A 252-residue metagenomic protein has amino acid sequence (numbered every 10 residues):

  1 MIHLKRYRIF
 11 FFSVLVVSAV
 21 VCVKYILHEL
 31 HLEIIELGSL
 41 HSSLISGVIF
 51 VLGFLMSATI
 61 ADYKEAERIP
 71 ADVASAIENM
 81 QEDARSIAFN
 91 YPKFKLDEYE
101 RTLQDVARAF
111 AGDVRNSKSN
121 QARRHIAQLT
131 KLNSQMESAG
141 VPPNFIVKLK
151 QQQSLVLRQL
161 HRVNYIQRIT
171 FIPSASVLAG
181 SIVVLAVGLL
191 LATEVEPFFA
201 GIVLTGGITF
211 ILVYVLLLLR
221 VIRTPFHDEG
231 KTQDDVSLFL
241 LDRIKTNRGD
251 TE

Functional and structural regions predicted by a protein language model:
M1-L40, Y165-E252: Alpha-helical transmembrane anchor segments
H31-G53, Q121: Acidic, low-complexity proline/glycine-rich segments
L32, A58, K148-R158, T232-D235: Juxtamembrane loop-helix boundary motifs flanking transmembrane segments in multi-pass membrane proteins
S39-L40, K64-I69, V114-S119: A ubiquitous short alpha-helical element
V48-V51, A58, G207-Y214: Hydrophobic alpha-helical membrane-associated segments
F50-P70: Transmembrane signal-anchor/signal-peptide helices with a preference for the extracytoplasmic
K64-I77, E82: Membrane-proximal helical linkers
M80-P173: Structured inter-helical modules in multipass membrane proteins
